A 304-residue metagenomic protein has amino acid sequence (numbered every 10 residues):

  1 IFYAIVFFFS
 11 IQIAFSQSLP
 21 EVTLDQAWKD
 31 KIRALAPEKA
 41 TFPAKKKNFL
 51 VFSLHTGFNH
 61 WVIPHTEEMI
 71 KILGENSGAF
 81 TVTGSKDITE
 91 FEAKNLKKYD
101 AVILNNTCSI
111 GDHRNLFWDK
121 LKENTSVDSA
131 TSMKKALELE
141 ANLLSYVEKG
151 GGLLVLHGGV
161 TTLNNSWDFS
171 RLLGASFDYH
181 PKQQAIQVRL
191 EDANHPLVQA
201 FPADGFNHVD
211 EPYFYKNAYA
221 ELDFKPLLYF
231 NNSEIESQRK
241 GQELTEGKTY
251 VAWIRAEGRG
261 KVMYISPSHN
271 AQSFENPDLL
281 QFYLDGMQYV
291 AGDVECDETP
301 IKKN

Functional and structural regions predicted by a protein language model:
I1-S18: Bacterial Sec-dependent N-terminal signal peptides
S18-A44, P64, I72-S77, I235-E236 (+2 more regions): Extracellular ligand-binding/catalytic regions of CAZymes and related secreted enzymes and adhesion modules
W28-P37, R171, A175-G258: Catalytic beta-strand/loop cores that center a nucleophilic Ser/Cys/Thr and support acyl-enzyme chemistry
K46-G57: Short beta-strand segments enriched in small/hydrophobic residues
F49-L50, L96-L163, R259: Short alpha-beta junction capping motif
H55-F58, I88-E90, T107-G111, L153 (+4 more regions): Solvent-exposed loop/turn segments at secondary-structure junctions within structured extracellular/periplasmic domains
T56-E68: Glycine- and acidic-residue-enriched helix-capping/strand-helix junction motifs
G78-A93: A short, well-structured beta->alpha microelement
